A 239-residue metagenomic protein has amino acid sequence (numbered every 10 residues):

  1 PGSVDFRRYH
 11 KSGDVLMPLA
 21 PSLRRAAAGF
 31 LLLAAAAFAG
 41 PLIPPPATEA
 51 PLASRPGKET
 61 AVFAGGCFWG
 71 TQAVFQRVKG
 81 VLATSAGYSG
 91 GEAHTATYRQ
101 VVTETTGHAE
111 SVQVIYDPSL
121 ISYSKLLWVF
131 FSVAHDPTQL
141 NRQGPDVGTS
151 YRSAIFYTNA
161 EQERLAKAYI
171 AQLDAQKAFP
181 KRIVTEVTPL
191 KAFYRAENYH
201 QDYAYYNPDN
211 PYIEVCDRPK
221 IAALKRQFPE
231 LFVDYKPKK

Functional and structural regions predicted by a protein language model:
P1-L16: Short, Lys/Arg-enriched N-terminal segments with co-localized hydrophobic residues within the first ~10-30 amino acids
P18-L19, L23, F38-K239: Flexible coil/turn and secondary-structure edge motifs
A26-A37: Bacterial N-terminal signal peptides
